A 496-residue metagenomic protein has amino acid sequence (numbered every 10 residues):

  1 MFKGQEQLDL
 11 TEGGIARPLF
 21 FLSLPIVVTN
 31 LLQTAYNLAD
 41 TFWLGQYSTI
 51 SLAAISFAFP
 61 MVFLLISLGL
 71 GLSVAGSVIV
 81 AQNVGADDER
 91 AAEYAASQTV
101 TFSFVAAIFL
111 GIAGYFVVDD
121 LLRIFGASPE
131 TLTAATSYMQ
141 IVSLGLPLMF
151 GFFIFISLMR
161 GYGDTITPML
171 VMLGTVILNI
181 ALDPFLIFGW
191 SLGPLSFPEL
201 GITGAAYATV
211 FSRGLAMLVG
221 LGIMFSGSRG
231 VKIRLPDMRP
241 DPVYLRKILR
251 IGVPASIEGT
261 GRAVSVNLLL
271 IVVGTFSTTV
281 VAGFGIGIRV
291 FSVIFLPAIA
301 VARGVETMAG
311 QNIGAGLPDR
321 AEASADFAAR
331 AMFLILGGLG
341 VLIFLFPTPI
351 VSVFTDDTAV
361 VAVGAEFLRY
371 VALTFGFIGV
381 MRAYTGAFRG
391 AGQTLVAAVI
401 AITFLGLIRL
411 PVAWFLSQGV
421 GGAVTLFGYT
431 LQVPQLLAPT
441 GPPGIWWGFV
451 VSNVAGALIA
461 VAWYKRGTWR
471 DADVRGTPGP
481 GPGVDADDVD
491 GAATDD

Functional and structural regions predicted by a protein language model:
M1-S23, V80-P147, L195-G252, A309-T374 (+1 more regions): Short alpha-helical transmembrane segments in multi-pass integral membrane proteins
F21-N37, I141, T209-A216, G220 (+2 more regions): Transmembrane helical elements of multi-pass membrane transporters/channels
S23, V27, L31, A35 (+19 more regions): Generic alpha-helical transmembrane segments of integral inner-membrane proteins, especially permease/transport modules
L31, A35-A53, L122-P129, I187-G189 (+4 more regions): Helix-terminus/linker motif at the lipid-water interface of multi-pass membrane proteins
A35, Q46-T49, N83-A86, G161-Y162 (+7 more regions): Helix-loop interface residues and adjacent transmembrane-helix termini in multi-pass membrane transporters, primarily
T49-P60, A135-M139, A206, T278-V293 (+2 more regions): Small-residue hotspots at the loop-to-helix junctions and early N-terminal turns of transmembrane alpha-helices
L52-I112, M149-G163, P168, V281-L345 (+1 more regions): Small-residue-rich hydrophobic transmembrane alpha-helices
Y138-R160, P168-V176, G204-M217, I299 (+4 more regions): Short runs within selected transmembrane alpha-helices of multi-pass transporters and secretion channels
